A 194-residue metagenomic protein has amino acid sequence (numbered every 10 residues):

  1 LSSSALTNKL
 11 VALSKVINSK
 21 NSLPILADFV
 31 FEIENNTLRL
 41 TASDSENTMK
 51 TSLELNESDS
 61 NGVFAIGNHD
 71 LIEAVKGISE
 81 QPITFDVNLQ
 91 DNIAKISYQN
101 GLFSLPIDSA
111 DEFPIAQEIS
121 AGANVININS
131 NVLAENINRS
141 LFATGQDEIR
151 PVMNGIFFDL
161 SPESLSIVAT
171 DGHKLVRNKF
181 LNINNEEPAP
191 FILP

Functional and structural regions predicted by a protein language model:
L1-P194: Structural preference for solvent-exposed beta-strand-turn elements and adjacent flexible terminal/loop segments within
